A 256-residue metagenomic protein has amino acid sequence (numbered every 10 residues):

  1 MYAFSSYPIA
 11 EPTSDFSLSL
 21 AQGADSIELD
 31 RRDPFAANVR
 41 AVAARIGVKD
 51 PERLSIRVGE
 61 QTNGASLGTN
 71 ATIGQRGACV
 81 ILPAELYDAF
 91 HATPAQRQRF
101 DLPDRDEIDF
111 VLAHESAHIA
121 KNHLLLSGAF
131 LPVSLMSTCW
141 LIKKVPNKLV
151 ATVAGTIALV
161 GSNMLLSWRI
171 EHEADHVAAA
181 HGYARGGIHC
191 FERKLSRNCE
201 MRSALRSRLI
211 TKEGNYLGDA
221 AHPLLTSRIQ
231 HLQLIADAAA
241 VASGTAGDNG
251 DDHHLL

Functional and structural regions predicted by a protein language model:
M1-E11, L125-M164: Alpha-helical transmembrane spans
S5-L112, S116, A120-K121, E200-A204: Peri-catalytic and regulatory segments of divalent metal-dependent proteins
S14-S17, E28-S55, P146-L209: Short helix/loop segments within enzyme catalytic domains that coordinate or immediately flank catalytic cofactors
V48, S55-G74, A179-L256: Active-site-proximal gating segments in proteases and membrane effectors
R97-R99, A158, M164-L165, R169 (+1 more regions): Intrinsically disordered, low-complexity acidic Ser/Thr-rich regulatory segments
E115-P132, G186: Catalytic Zn2+-binding segment of zinc metalloproteases
K121, A174-A178, H231: Hydrophobic side chains within alpha-helical segments
